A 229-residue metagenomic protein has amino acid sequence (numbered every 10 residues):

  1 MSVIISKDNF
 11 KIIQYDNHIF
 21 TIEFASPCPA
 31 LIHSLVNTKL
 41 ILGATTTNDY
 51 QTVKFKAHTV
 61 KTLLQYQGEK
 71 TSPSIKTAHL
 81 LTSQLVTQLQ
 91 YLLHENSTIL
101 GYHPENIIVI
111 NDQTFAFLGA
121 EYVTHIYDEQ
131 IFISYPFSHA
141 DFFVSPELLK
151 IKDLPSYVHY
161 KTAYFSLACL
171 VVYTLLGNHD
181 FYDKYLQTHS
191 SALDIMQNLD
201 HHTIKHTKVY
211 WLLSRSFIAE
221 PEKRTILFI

Functional and structural regions predicted by a protein language model:
M1-N48: ATP-binding glycine-rich loop module of kinase domains
F24, V36-K76: Conserved structural core of kinase catalytic domains
L81-T82: Activation segment signature within eukaryotic-like protein kinase domains
V86-T98: Protein kinase catalytic-loop region centered on the HRD/HxD motif
H103-F143: Activation segment/activation loop of eukaryotic-type protein kinase catalytic domains
S166-N178: Short, conserved alpha-helix in the C-lobe of eukaryotic-like protein kinase catalytic domains
T203-A219: Conserved C-terminal C-lobe helix
F217-F228: A conserved short helix/loop substructure at the end of the activation segment of eukaryotic-like protein kinase domains
